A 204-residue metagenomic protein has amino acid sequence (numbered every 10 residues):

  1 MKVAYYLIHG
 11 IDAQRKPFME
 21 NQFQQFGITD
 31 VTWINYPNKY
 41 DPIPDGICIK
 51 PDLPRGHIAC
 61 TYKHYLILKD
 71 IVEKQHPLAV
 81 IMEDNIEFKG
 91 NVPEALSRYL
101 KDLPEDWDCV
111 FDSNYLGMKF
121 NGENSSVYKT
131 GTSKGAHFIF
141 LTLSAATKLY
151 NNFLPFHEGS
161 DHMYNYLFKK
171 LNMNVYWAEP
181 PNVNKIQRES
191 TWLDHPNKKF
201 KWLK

Functional and structural regions predicted by a protein language model:
M1-M82, I86-K204: An acidic/histidine-cluster motif and surrounding catalytic segment that typifies divalent-metal-assisted enzyme active
